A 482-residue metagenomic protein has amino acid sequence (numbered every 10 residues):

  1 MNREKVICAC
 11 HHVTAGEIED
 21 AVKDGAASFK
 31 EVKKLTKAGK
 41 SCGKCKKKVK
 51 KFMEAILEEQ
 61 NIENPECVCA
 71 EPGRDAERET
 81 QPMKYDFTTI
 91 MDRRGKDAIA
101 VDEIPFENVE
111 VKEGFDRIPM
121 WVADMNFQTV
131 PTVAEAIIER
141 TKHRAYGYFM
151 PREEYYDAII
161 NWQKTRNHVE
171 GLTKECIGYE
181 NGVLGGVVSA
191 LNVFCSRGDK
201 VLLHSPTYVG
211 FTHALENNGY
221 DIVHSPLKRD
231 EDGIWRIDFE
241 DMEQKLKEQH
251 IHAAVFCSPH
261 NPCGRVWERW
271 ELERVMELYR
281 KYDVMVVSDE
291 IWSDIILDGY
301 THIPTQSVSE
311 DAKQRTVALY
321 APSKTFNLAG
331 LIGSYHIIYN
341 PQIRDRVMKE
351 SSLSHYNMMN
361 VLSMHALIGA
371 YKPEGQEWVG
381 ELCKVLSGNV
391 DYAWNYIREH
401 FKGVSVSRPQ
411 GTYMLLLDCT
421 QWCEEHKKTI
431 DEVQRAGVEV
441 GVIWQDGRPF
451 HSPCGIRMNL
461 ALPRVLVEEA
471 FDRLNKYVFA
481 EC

Functional and structural regions predicted by a protein language model:
N2-K5, K23-K40, E59-P65: Immediate flanking context of iron-sulfur cluster ligation sites
E4-A15, T36-K51, E66-R74: Local cysteine-cluster metal-coordination motifs and their immediate loop/turn environment, predominantly Fe-S cluster
K84-G182, S189, P373, E481-C482: N-terminal small-domain helix-loop-helix segment of the aminotransferase-like
Y146-E277, D294-I295, H302-S307, D311: Conserved core of the PLP fold type I
N218, K281-Y282, A312, V440 (+1 more regions): Helix C-cap/helix->beta junction micro-motif
S309-S387, W394-N395, E399, D472: Conserved core segment of the aminotransferase class I/II
I368, K384-W394, V406-T420, C454: Conserved glycine-rich beta-strand-loop-beta hairpin in the small C-terminal domain of fold type I
E425-K428, R435-W444, P449-C482: PLP-dependent enzyme catalytic core of the Aspartate aminotransferase-like
